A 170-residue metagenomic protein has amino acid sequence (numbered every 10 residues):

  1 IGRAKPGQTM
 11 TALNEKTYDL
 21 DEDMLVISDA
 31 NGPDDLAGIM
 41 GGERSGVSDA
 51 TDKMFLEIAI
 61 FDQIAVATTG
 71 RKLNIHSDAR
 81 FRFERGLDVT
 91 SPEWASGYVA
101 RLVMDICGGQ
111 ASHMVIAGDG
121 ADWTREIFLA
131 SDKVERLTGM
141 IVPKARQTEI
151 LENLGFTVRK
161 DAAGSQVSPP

Functional and structural regions predicted by a protein language model:
I1-P170: RNA/tRNA-interacting regions in translation and RNA-turnover enzymes
